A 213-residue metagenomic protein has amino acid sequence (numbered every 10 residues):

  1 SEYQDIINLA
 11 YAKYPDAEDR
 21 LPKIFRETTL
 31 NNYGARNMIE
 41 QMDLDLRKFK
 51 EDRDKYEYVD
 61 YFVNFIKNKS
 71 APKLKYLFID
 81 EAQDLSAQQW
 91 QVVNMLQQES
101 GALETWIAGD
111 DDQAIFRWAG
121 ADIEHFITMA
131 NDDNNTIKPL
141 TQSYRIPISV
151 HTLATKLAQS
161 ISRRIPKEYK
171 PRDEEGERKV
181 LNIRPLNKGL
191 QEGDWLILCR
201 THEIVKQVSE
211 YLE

Functional and structural regions predicted by a protein language model:
E2-F78, A87-V92, I107, R117 (+1 more regions): Accessory N-terminal region flanking or inserted into the helicase ATPase core in nucleic-acid motor proteins
D54-Y56, E81-Q83, E175-N182: Short, flexible loop segments at the rims of nucleotide/cofactor-binding pockets, characterized by
Y56-V59, Y144, I148, N182: An alpha-helix initiation/capping motif
A71-P72, S100-G101, G189-E192: Glycine-rich phosphate-binding loop signature in dinucleotide/nucleotide-binding domains
Y76, Q83-E175, L196-E210: Conserved helicase motor core of SF1/SF2 NTP-dependent helicases
K179-G193: Conserved interdomain hinge at the start of the Helicase C-terminal
